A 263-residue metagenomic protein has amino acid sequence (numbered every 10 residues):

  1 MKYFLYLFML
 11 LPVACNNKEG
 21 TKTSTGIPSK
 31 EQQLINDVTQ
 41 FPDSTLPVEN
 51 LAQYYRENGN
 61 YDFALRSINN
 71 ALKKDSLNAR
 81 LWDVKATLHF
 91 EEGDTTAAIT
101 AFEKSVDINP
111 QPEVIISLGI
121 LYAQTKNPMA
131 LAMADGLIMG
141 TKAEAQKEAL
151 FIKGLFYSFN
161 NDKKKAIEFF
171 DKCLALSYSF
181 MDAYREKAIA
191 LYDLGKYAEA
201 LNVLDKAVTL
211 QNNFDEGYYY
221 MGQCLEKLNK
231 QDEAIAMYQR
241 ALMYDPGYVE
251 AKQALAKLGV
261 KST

Functional and structural regions predicted by a protein language model:
K2, C15-N69, K73-L77, T263: N-terminal leader/linker segments that initiate helical-solenoid repeat arrays
K30, A64, A98, A130-L131 (+3 more regions): Single-residue signature of alpha-solenoid repeat helices
P42, S76, N109-P110, K142-E144 (+3 more regions): Short coil turns that delineate tetratricopeptide repeat
T45-L46, A79-R80, P112-V114, A145-E148 (+5 more regions): Helix-start (N-cap) detector for alpha-helical repeat units in TPR-like alpha-solenoids, especially tetratricopeptide
N50, V84, S117-I120, I152 (+3 more regions): Canonical tetratricopeptide repeat
E57, E91-E92, A123-K126, F159-N160 (+5 more regions): Register position in tetratricopeptide repeats
G119-Q124, M139, A145-K164, E168-T209: Alpha-helical adaptor scaffolds
